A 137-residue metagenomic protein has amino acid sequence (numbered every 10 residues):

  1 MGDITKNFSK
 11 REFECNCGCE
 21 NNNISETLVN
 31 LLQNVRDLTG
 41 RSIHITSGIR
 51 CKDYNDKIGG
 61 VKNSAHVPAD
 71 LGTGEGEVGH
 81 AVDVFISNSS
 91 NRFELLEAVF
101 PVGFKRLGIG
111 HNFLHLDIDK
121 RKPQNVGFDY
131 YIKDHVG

Functional and structural regions predicted by a protein language model:
M1, K6, S47, E97 (+1 more regions): Short linear sequence motifs
M1-S42: Active-site acidic/histidine clusters and adjacent loop/turn architecture that either coordinate catalytic ions
T5, N21, K62-N63, Y130: Polar low-complexity intrinsically disordered regions enriched in Ser/Thr and small residues
F8, E12, D53, I58 (+2 more regions): Solvent-exposed, flexible loop/coil residues
S9, S25, C51, N88-N91: Helix N-cap and loop-to-helix transition residues
E26-L28, K57-I58, E97-F100: Short amphipathic alpha-helical surface micro-motifs
V29-V61: Extended, low-complexity, intrinsically disordered C-terminal regulatory tails of eukaryotic serine/threonine kinases
A65-G137: Catalytic cores and adjacent binding grooves of peptidoglycan-active enzymes
